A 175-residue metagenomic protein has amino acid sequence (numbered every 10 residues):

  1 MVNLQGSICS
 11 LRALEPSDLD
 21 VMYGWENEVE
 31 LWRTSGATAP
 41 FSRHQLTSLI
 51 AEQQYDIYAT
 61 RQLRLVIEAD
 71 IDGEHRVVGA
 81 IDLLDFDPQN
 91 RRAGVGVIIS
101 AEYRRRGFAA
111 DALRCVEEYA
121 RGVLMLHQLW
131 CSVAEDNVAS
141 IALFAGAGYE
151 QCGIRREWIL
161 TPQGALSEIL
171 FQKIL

Functional and structural regions predicted by a protein language model:
M1-S10, L14-D18, E26-N27, D72-L175: Acyl-donor (CoA/ACP) binding surface of acyl/acetyltransferases
S17-D20, Y58-T60: Short acidic-aromatic low-complexity motifs
E30-E52: Conserved GNAT-fold acetyl-CoA-binding loop/helix
T38-A39, Q62, L160, E168: Sparse recognition of residues in long alpha-helices and their boundaries
E52-Q53, Y119: A generic secondary-structure signal
Q53-V66: A short helix-loop-beta-strand connector motif used in the catalytic cores of GNAT acetyltransferases and, in some
V66-D72: Short regulatory "switch" loops immediately downstream of catalytic or recognition motifs within protein catalytic
